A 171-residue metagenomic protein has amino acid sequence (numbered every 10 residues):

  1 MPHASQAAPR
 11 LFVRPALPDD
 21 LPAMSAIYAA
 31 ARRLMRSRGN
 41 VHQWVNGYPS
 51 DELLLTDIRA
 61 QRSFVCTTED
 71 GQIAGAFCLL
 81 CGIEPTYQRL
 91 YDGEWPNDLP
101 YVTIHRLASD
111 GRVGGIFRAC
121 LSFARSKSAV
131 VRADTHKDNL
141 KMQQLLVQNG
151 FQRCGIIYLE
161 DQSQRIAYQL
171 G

Functional and structural regions predicted by a protein language model:
L11-A26: A short beta-loop-alpha structural element at the N-terminal edge of CoA-dependent acyl/N-acetyltransferase catalytic
R32-E52: Conserved GNAT-fold acetyl-CoA-binding loop/helix
V65, Q72-I83: Conserved beta-strand in the GNAT
C78-R112: Conserved acyl-donor/pantetheine-binding loop and adjacent beta-alpha core of acyl/acetyltransferases and related
R112-S126, Q144-Q148: Conserved acetyl-CoA-binding loop-helix of GNAT-fold acetyltransferases
S126-D138: Conserved GNAT acetyl-CoA-binding A-motif
D138-G155, E160: Conserved active-site alpha-helix within GNAT-family acetyltransferase domains
L159-G171: C-terminal "cap" of GNAT-fold acetyltransferases
